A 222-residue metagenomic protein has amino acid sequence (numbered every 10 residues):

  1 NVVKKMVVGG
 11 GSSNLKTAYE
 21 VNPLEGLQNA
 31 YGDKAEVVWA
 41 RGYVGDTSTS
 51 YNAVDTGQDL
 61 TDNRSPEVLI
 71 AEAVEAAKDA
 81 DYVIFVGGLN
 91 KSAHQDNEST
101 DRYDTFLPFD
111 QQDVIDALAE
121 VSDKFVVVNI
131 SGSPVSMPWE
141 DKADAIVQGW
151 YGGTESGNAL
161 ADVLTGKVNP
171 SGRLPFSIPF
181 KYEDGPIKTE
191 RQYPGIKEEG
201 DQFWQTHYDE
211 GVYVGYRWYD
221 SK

Functional and structural regions predicted by a protein language model:
N1-G11, K16-L24, Q28-D33, V38-T61 (+1 more regions): Secreted, periplasmic, or luminal enzymes acting at the cell surface/secretory milieu
A40-S122, V127-D141: Hydrophobic helix-and-loop "lid/oligomerization" segment in the mid-to-C-terminal part of catalytic domains
